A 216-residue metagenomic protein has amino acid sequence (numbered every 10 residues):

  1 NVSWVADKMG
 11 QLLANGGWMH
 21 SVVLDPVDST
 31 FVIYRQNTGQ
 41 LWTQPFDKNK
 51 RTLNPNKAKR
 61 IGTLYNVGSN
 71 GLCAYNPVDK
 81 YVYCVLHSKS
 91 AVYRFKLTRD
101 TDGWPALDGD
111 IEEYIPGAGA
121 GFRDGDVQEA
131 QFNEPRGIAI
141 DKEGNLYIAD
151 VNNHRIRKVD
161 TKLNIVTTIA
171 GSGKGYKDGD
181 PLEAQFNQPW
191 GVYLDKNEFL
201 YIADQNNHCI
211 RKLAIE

Functional and structural regions predicted by a protein language model:
M9-L12, P55-T63, L107-R136, L163-W190: Gly/Pro-rich loop segments of beta-rich domains
L13-V23, Y65-Y75, A118: Repeated scaffold domains used in trafficking and secretory/extracellular systems, primarily beta-propellers
G16-W18, V67-N70, Q131-E134, N152 (+2 more regions): Beta-rich catalytic cores
L24-D28, Y75-D79, I140-E143, L194-N197: Residue-level detector of Asp-centered blade-edge/turn motifs that repeat once per structural unit in beta-propeller
T30-Y34, Y81-V85, N145-Y147, F199-Y201: Conserved beta-propeller blade signature
Y34-T38, F46, H87-K89, V151 (+1 more regions): Short loop/turn segments immediately following the C-termini of beta-strands
Q44-L53, F95-P105, A214-E216: Short loop/turn segments immediately following beta-strands, especially the blade-tip and inter-blade linker loops
Q188-E216: Blade-level signature of beta-propeller repeat domains, shared across WD40, Kelch, NHL, RCC1 and BNR/Asp-box propellers
